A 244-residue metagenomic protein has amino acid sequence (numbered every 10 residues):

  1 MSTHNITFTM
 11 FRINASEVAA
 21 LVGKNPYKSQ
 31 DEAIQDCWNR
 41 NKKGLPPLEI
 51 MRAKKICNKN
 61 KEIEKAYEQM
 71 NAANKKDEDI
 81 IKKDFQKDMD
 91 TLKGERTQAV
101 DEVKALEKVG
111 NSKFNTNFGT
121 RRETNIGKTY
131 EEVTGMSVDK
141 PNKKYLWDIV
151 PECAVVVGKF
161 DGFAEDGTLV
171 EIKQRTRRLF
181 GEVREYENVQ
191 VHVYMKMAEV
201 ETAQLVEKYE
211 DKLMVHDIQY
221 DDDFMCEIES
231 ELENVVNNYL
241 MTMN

Functional and structural regions predicted by a protein language model:
M1-T129, V133: Charged, glycine-rich intrinsically disordered N-terminal tails and low-complexity linkers that flank
T116, E132-M243: Nucleic-acid nuclease catalytic cores
